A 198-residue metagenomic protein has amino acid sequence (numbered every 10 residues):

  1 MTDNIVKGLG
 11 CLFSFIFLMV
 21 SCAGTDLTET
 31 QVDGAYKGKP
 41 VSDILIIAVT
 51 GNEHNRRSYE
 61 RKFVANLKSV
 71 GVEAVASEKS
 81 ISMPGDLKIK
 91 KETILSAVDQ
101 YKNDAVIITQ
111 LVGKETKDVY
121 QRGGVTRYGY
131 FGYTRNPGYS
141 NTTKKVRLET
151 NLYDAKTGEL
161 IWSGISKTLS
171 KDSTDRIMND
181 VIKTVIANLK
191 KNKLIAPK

Functional and structural regions predicted by a protein language model:
M1-C22: Sec-dependent bacterial lipoprotein signal peptides
I5, L12, Y36, D99 (+1 more regions): Generic marker of residues within folded, mature protein domains
G10-F13, G51, K79, T157: Residues that form or immediately flank small-molecule/cofactor binding pockets and catalytic motifs
I16-M19, G38, Q100-N103: Alpha-helix termination/capping residues and helix-transition junctions
C22-S42, P137-K198: C-terminal/domain-edge helix-coil "capping" segments
E29-G34, Y59-V72, Y120, L194-K198: Short low-complexity stretches enriched in small and charged residues
D43, I47-T116: N-terminal segment of the mature soluble domain
K88-L152, K156: Surface-exposed short loop/turn segments
